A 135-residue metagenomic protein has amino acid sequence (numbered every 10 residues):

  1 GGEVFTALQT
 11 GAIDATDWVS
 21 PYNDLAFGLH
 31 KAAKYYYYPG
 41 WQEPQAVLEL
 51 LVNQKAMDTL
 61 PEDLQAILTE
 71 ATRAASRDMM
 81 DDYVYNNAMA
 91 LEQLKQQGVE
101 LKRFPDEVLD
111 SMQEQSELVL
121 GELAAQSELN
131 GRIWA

Functional and structural regions predicted by a protein language model:
G1-A135: N-terminal secretory/targeting leader peptides
